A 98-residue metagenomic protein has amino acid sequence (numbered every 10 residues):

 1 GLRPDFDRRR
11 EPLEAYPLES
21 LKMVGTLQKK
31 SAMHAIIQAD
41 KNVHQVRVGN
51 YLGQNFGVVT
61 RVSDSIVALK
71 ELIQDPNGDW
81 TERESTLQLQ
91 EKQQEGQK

Functional and structural regions predicted by a protein language model:
G1-K98: Extended low-complexity, proline-rich intrinsically disordered regions
